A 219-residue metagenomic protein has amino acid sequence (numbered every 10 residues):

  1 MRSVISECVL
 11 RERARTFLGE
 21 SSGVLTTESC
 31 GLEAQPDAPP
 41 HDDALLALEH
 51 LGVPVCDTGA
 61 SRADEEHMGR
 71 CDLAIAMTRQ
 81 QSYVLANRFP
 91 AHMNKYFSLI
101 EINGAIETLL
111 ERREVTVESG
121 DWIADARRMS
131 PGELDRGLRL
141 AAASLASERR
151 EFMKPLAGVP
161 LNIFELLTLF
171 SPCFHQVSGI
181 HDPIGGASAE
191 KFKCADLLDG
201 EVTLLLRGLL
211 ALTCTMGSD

Functional and structural regions predicted by a protein language model:
M1-C71, R79-Y83, N87-N94, A211-M216: Conserved active-site segments centered on acidic
A86-D219: Phosphate-binding/catalytic loops
